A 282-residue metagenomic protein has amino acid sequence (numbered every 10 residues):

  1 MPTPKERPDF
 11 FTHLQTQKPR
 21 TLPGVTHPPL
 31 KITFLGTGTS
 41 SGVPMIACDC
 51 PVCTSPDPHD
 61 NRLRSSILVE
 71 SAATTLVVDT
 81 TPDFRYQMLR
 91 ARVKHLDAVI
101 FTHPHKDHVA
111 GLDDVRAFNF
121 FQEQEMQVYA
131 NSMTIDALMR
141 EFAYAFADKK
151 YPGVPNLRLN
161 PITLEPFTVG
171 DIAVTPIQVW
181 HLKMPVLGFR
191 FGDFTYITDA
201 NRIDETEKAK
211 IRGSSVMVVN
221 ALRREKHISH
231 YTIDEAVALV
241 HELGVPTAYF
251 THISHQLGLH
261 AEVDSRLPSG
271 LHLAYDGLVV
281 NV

Functional and structural regions predicted by a protein language model:
F11-L14, L22-I197, T206, E262-N281: Binuclear metal-dependent hydrolase catalytic cores
P176-I177, I197-D199, V219, F250-T251: Thr-Gly-centered strand-to-loop micro-motif
D204-V282: Binuclear metal-ion centers of metallo-dependent hydrolases, dominated by the metallo-beta-lactamase
